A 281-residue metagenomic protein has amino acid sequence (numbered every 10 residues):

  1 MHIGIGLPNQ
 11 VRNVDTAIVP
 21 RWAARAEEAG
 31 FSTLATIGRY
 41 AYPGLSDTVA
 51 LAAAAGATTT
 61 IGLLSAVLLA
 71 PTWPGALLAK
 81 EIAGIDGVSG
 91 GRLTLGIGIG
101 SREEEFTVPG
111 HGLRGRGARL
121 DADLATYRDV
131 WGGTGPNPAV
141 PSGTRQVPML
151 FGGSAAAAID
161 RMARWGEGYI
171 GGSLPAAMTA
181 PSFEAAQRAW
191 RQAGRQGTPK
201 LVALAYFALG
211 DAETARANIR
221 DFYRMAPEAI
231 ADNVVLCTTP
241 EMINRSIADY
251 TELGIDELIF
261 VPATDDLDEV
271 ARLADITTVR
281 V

Functional and structural regions predicted by a protein language model:
M1-V281: Active-site-adjacent structural elements that line small-molecule/cofactor binding pockets in enzymes
